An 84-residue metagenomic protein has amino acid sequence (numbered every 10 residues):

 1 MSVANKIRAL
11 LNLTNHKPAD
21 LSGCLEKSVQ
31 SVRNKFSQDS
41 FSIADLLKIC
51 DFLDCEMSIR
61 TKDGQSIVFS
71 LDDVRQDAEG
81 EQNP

Functional and structural regions predicted by a protein language model:
M1-H16, D20: A short, Lys/Arg-rich alpha-helix, primarily the initiator
I7, T14, C50, R75-P84: Metal-centered catalytic cores of metalloenzymes
R8, R33-N34, L47: Key DNA-contacting residues within the recognition helix of helix-turn-helix
N12, G23, D51: Alpha-helical residues within the helix-turn-helix
E26-F41: Recognition helix of helix-turn-helix/homeodomain-like DNA-binding domains that insert into the DNA major groove
A44-R60: DNA major-groove recognition helix of helix-turn-helix/homeodomain DNA-binding modules
R60-P84: Short, charged recognition helix plus adjacent turn of helix-turn-helix-like nucleic-acid-binding domains
